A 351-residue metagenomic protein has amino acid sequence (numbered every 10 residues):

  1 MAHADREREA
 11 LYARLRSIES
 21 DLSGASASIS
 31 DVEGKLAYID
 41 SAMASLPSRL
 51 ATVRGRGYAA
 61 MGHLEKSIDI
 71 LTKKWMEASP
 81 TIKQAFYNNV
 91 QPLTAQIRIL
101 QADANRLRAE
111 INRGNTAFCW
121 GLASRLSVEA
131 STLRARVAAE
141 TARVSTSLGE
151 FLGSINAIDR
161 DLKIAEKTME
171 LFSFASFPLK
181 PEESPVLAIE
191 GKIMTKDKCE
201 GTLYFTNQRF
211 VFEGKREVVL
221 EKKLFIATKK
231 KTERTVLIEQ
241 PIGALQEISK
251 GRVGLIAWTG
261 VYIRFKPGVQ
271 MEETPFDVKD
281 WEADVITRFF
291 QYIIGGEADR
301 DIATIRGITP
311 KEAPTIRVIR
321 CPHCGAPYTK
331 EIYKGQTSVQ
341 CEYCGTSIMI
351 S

Functional and structural regions predicted by a protein language model:
A2-T94, R98-Q101, N105, W120-F205: Anionic N-terminal interaction surfaces
A102, R106-A157, I256-I293: Extended, hydrophobic interaction surfaces within ordered domains
C199-E200, E213-G325: Acidic, Ser/Thr- and proline-rich intrinsically disordered linker/docking segments of eukaryotic scaffolds
H323, T329-I332: Membrane-proximal, solvent-exposed terminal domains/tails of membrane-associated proteins
Y328, S347-I350: Cys/His-rich microdomains that often coordinate metals
E331-G335, S351: Short Cys/His-rich "knuckle" micro-motifs
G335-S347: Cysteine-rich micro-motifs
